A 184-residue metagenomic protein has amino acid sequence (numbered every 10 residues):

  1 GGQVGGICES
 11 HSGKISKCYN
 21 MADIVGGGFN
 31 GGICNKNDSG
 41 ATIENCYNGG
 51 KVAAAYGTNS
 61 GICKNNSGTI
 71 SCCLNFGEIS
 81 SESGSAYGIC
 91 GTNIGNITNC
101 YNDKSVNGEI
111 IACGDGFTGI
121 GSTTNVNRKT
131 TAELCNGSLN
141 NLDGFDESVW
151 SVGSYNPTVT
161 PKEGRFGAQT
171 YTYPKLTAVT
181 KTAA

Functional and structural regions predicted by a protein language model:
G1-A184: Predominantly extracellular beta-rich ligand-binding scaffolds that present long acidic/polar faces for carbohydrate
